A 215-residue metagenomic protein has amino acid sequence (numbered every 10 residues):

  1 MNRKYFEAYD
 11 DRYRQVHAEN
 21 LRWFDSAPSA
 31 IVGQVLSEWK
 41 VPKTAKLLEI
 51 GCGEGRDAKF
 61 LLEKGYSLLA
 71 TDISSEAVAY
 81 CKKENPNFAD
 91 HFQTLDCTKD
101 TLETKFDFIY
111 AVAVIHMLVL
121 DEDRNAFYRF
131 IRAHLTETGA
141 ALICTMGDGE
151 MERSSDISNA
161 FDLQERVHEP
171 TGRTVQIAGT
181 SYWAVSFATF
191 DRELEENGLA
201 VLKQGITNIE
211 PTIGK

Functional and structural regions predicted by a protein language model:
M1-V41, L48-T101, A140-K215: Class I (Rossmann-like) S-adenosyl-L-methionine-dependent methyltransferase catalytic domain, capturing the SAM-binding
Y110: A conserved beta-strand element that flanks and buttresses the S-adenosyl-L-methionine
A113-M117: Short catalytic micro-motifs in class I SAM-dependent methyltransferases
L120-E122: Conserved catalytic-core motifs of eukaryotic protein kinase domains, centered on the activation segment
N125-E137: A short glycine-rich, Lys/Arg-flanked "PGG" loop and its adjoining helix->strand segment in the class I
